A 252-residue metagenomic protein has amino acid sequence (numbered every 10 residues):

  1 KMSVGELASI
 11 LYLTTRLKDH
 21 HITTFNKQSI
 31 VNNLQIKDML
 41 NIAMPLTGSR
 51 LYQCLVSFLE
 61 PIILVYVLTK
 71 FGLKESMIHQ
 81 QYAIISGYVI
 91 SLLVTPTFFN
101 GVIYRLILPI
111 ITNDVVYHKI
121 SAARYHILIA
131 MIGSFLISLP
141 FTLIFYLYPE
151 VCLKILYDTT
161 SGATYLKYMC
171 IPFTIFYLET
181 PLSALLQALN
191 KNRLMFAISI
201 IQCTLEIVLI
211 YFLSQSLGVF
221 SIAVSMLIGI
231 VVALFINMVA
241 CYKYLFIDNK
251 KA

Functional and structural regions predicted by a protein language model:
K1-L11, N190-R193, C203-F235: Membrane-interface helix-loop junctions in multi-pass transport and translocation proteins
G5-S29, P61, S183, F212 (+1 more regions): C-terminal transmembrane helix end/exit motif
I36-L40, S86, K119-L136, L143-Y148 (+1 more regions): Interfacial transmembrane-helix starts/ends
L51, L55-T95, N113, L153-I155: Helix-terminus/linker motif at the lipid-water interface of multi-pass membrane proteins
L93-Y117: Helix-loop junctions and terminal segments of transmembrane helices in multi-pass membrane transport/translocation
P140-D158, A163: Short membrane-interface helical motifs at transmembrane helix boundaries in multi-pass membrane transporters
L156-L182: Alpha-helical transmembrane segments of multi-pass membrane proteins
F173-I198: Membrane-interface junctions at transmembrane-helix termini in multi-pass inner-membrane proteins
